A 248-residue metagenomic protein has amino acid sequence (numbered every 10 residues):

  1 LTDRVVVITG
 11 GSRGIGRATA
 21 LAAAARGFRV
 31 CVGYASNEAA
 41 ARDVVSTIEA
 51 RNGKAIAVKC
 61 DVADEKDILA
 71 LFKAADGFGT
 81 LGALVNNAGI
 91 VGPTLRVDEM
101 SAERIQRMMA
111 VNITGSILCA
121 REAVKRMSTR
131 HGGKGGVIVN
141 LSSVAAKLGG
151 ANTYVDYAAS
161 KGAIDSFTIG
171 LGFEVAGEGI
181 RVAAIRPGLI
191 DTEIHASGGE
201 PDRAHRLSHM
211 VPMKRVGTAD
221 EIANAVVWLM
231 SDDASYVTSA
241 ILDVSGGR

Functional and structural regions predicted by a protein language model:
S12-R13: Conserved glycine-rich cofactor-binding loop
L95-V97, S101-R107, L207: Substrate-binding pocket helix/loop in short-chain dehydrogenase/reductase
A120, S160: Active-site helix of classical SDR
K125, F173-E174, S235: Alpha-helical segment proximal to the catalytic Tyr-Lys
S143: Residue(s) in the substrate-gating loop at a strand-loop-helix junction that position the organic substrate next
A176, R181, V237-S239: Short, small/polar-rich loop/turn modules that mediate ligand/substrate recognition or access, typified
R215-V244: C-terminal substrate-recognition "lid" of short-chain dehydrogenase/reductases
